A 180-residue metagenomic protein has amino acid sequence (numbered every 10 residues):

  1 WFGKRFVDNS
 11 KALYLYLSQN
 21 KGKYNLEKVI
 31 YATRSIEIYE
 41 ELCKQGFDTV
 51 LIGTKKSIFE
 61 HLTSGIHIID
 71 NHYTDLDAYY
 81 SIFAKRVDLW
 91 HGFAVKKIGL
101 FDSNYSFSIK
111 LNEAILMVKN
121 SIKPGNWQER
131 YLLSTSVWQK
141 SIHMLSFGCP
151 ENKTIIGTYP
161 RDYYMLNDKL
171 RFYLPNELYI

Functional and structural regions predicted by a protein language model:
W1, L89-F93, T158-Y159: Short loop/turn segments at strand-loop or loop-helix junctions that form parts of catalytic or ligand-binding pockets
W1-K56: N-terminal pre-catalytic "stem/leader" segment of glycosyltransferase-like enzymes
K11-L15, C43-I109: Extended catalytic core of nucleotide-activated donor transferases of GT-like folds
L26-I30, G65, W127-L132: Short active-site oxyanion
E27, F47-D48, A84-K85, R130 (+1 more regions): A structural micro-motif
V29-A32, R86-W90, F147-E151: Tryptophan-centric aromatic hotspots in well-structured domains and transmembrane helices
S35, N71, T135-W138: Helix N-cap/beta->alpha junction signal
V95, G99-I180: A nucleotide-sugar donor-handling region in carbohydrate enzymes
